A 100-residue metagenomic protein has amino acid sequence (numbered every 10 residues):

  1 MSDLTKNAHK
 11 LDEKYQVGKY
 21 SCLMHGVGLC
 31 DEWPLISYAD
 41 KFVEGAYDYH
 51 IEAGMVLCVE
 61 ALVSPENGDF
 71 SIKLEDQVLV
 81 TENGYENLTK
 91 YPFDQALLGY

Functional and structural regions predicted by a protein language model:
M1-Y100: Active-site neighborhoods and metal-handling regions in enzymes and metal-associated proteins
